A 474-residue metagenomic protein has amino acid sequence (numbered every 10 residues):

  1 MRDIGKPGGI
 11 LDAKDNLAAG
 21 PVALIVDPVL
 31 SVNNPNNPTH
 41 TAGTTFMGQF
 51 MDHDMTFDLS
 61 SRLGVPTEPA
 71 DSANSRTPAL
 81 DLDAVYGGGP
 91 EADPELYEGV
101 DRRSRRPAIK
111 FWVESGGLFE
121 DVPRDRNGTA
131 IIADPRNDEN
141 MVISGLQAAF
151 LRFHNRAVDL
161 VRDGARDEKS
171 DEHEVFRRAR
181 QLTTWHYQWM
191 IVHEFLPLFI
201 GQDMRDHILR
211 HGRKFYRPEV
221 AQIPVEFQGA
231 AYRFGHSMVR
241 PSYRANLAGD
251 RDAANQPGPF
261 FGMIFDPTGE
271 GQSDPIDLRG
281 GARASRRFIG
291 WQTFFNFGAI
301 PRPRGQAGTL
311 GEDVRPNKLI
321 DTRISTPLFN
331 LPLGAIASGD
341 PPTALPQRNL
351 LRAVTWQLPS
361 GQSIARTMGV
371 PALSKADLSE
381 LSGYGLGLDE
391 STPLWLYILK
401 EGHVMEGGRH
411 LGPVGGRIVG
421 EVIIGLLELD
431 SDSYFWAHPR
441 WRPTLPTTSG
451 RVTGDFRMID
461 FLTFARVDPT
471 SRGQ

Functional and structural regions predicted by a protein language model:
M1-R136, N140-M141, D159-Q474: Terminal regions of secretory-pathway proteins
